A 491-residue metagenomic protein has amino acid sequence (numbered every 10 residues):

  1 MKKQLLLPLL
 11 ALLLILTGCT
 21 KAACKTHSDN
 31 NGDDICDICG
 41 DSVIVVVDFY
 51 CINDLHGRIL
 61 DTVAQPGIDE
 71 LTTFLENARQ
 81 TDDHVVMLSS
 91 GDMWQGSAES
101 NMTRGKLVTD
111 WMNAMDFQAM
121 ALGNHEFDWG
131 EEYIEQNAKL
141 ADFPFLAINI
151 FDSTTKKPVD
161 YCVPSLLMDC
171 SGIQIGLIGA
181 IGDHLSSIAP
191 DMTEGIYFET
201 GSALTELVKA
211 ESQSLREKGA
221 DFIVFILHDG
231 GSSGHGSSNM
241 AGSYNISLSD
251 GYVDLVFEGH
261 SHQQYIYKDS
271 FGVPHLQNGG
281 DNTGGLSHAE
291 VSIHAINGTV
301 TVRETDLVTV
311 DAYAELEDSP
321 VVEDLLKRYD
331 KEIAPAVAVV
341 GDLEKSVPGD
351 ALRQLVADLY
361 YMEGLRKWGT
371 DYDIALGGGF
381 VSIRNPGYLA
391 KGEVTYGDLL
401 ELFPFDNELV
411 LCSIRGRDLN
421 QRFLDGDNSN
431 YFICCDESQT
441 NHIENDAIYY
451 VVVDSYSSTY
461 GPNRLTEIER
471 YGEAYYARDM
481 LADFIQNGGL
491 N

Functional and structural regions predicted by a protein language model:
M1-L5: Positively charged n-region of N-terminal signal peptides that target proteins for export
L10, G32-I35: Cysteine-rich, disulfide-stabilized extracellular repeat modules
L16-G18: C-terminal motif of bacterial Sec signal peptides marking the signal peptidase cleavage site
T20-C24: Bacterial lipoprotein signal-peptidase II cleavage site
H27-N31: Acidic, divalent-cation-chelating loop motifs in proteins
D34-D37, S42: Acidic, glycine-anchored loop motifs typical of Ca2+
V43-A312, L359, A375, G472-Y475: Acidic, metal/ion-coordinating pockets
V46, R58, L185-I188, E194-Y197 (+2 more regions): Catalytic centers of hydrolytic enzymes
